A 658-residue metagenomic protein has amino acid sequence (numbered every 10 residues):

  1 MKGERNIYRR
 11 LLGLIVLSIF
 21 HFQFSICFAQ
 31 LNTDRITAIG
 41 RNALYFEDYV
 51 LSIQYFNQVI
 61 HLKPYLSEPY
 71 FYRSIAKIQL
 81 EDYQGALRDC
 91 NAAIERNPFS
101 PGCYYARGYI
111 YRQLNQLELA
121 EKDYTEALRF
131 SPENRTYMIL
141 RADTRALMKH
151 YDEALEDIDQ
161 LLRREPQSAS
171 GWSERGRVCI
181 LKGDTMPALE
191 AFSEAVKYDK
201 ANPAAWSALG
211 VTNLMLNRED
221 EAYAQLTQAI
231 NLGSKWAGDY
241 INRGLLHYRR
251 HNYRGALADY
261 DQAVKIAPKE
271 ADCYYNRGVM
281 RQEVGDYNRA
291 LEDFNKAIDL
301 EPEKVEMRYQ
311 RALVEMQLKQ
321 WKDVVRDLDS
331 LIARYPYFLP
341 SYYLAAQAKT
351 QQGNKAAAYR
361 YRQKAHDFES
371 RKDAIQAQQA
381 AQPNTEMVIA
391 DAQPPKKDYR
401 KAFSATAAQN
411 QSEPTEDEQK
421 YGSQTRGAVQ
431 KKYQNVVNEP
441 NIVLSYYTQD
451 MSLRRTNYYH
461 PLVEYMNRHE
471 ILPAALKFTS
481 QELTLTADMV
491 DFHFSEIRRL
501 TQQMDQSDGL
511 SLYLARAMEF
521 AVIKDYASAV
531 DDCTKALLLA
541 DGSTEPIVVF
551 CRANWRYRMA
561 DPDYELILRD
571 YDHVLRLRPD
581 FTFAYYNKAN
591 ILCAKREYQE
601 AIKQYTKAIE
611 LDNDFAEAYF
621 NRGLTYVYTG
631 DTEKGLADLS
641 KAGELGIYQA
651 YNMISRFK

Functional and structural regions predicted by a protein language model:
N32-D34, S67-E68, P101-G102, R135-T136 (+12 more regions): Helix-start (N-cap) detector for alpha-helical repeat units in TPR-like alpha-solenoids, especially tetratricopeptide
A38, Y72, A106, L140 (+11 more regions): Canonical tetratricopeptide repeat
Y45-F46, Q79-L80, Q113, L147-M148 (+10 more regions): Register position in tetratricopeptide repeats
L62, R96, F130, R164 (+11 more regions): Structural marker of alpha-solenoid helical repeat scaffolds
Q317, A333-L512, K658: Eukaryotic alpha-helical solenoid repeat scaffolds
